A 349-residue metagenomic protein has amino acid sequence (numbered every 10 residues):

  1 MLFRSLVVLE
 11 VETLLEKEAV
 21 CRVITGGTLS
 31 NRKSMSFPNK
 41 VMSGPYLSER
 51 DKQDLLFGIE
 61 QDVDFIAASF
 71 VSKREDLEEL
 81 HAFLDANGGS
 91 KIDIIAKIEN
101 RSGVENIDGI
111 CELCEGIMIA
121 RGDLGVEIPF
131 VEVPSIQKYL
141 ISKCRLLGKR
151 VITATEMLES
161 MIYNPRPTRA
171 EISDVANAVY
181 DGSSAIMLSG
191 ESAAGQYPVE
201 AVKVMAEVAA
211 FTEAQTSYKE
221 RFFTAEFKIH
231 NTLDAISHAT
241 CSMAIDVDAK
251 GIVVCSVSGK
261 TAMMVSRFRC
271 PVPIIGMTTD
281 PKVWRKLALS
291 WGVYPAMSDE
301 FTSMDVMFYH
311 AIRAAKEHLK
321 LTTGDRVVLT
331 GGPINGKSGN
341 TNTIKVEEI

Functional and structural regions predicted by a protein language model:
M1-I349: Non-catalytic helical/linker scaffolds that mediate oligomerization, partner binding, and domain coupling around large
